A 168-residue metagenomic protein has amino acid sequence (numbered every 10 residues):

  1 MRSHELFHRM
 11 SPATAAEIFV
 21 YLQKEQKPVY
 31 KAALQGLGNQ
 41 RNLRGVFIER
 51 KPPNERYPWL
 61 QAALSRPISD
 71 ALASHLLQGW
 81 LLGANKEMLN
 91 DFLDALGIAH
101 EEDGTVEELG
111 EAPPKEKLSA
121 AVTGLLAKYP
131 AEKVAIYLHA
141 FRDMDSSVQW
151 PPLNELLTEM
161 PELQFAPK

Functional and structural regions predicted by a protein language model:
R2-A32: Charged, amphipathic alpha-helical stretches
K24-P151: Acidic, low-complexity, intrinsically disordered interaction modules
N154-E159: Charge-rich, intrinsically disordered N-terminal extensions that act as flexible nucleic-acid engagement or regulatory
L163-K168: Short acidic DE-rich linear segments
